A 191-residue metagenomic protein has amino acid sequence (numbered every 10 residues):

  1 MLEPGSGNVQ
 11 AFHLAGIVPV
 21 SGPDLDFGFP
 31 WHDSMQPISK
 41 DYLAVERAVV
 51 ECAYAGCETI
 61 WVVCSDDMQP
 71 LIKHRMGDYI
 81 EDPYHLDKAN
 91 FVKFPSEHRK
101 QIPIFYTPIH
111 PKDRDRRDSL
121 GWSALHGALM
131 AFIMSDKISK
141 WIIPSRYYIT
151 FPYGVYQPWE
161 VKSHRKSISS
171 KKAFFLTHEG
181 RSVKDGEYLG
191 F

Functional and structural regions predicted by a protein language model:
M1-I38, Y42, E46-R47, E51-I60: N-terminal nucleotide-binding beta1-loop-alpha1 segment
G7-Q10, L14-G16, I38-Y42, Q69-Y106: Short acidic, glycine/proline-enriched helix-loop-strand junctions
V18-V20, S39, C64, F151 (+1 more regions): Short beta-strand/turn micro-motifs composed of small residues that flank or help shape donor/cofactor-binding pockets
P23-D24, D67, G154: Short, glycine/serine-rich, charged loops/turns that create anion-binding and catalytic segments at active sites
D26, M68-H74, V183-K184: Short, charged/polar "capping" segments at the starts of alpha-helices and the immediately preceding loops
P30-W31, H74-R75, V161-S163: Short amphipathic alpha-helical segments
V50, Y54, H74, L129: Short, well-ordered alpha-helices that flank and scaffold nucleotide-derived cofactor binding pockets
D82, F91-G190: Conserved beta-loop-beta/alpha segment of the NTase-like Rossmann-fold superfamily that binds/positions NTPs
